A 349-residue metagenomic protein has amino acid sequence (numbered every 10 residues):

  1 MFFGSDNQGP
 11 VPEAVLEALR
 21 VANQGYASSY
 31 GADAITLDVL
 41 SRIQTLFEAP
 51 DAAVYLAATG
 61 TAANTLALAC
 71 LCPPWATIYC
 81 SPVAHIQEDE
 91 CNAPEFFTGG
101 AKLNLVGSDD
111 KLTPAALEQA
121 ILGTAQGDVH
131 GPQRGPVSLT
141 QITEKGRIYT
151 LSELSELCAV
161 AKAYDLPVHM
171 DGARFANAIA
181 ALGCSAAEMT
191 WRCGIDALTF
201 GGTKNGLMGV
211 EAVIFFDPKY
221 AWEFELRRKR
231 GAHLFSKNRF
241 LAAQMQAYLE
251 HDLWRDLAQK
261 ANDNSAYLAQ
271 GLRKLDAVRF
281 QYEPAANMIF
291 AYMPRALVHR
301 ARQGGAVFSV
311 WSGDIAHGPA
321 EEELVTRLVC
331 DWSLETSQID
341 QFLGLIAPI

Functional and structural regions predicted by a protein language model:
G4-S5, V54-A58, C80-S81, L105 (+6 more regions): General beta-strand structural signal in soluble alpha/beta enzymes
P12-G60, P82-V83, Q87-E88, A93: Conserved N-terminal alpha-helix of the aminotransferase class I/II PLP-enzyme fold
C70-E88, E118: Conserved PLP-anchoring active-site segment centered on the Schiff-base-forming lysine
P73-W75, A266, R273-A347: Conserved C-terminal alpha-helix-loop-beta "cap" of PLP-dependent enzymes that closes/shapes the active-site mouth
T98-I142, I148-E156: PLP-dependent aminotransferase-class I/II
D109, Q133-P136, T143, I148 (+2 more regions): Active-site C-terminal subdomain of aminotransferase-like
Y149-I179: Catalytic PLP-binding core of fold-type I/II PLP enzymes
